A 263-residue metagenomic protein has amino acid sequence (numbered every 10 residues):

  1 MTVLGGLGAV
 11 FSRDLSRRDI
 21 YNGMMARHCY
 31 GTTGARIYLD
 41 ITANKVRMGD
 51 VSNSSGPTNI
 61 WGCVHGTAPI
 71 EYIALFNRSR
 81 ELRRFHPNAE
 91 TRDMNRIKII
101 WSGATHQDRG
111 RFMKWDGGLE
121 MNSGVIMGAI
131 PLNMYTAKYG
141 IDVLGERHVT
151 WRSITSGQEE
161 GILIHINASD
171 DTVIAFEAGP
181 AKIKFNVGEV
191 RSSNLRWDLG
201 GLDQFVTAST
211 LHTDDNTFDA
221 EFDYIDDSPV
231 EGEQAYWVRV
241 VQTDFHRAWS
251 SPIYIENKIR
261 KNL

Functional and structural regions predicted by a protein language model:
M1-L263: C-terminal functional module detector
